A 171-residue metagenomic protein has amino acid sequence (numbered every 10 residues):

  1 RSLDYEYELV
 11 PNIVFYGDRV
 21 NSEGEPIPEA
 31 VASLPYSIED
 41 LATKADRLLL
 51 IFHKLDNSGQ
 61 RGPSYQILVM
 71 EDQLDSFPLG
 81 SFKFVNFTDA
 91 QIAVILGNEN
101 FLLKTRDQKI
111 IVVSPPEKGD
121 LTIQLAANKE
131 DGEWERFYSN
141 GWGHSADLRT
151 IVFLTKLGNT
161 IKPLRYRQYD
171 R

Functional and structural regions predicted by a protein language model:
R1-R171: Intrinsically disordered, low-complexity polar regions and short flexible loop motifs
